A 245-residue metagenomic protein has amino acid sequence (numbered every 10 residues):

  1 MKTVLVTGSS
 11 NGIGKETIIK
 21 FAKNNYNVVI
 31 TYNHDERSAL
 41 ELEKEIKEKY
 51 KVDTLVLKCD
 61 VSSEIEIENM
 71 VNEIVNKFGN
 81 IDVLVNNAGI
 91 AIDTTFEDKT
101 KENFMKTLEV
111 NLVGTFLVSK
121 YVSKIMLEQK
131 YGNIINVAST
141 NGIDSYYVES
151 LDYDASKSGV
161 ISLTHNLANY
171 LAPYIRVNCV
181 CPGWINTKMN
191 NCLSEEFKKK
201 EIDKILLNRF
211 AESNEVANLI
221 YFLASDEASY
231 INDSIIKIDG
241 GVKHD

Functional and structural regions predicted by a protein language model:
S10-N11: Conserved glycine-rich cofactor-binding loop
T95-F96, N103-L108, N190, F197 (+1 more regions): Substrate-binding pocket helix/loop in short-chain dehydrogenase/reductase
S119, S156, T164: Active-site helix of classical SDR
S139: Residue(s) in the substrate-gating loop at a strand-loop-helix junction that position the organic substrate next
D144, Y221, N232-D245: Short C-terminal tail/terminal secondary-structure segment of NAD(P)H-dependent dehydrogenase/reductase domains
A172-R176, I231-D233: Short, small/polar-rich loop/turn modules that mediate ligand/substrate recognition or access, typified
L206-V216: A conserved structural motif in NAD(P)-dependent oxidoreductases
